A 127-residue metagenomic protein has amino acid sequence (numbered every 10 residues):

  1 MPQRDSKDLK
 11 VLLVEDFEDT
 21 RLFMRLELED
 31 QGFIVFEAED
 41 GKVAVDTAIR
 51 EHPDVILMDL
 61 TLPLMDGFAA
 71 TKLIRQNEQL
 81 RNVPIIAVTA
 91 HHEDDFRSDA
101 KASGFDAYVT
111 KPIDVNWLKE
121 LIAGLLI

Functional and structural regions predicted by a protein language model:
E15: Conserved acidic carboxylate
L22-D30: Charged docking surfaces used in two-component/phosphorelay signaling
G32-E39, T47: Short hydrophobic/Thr-rich beta-strand motif most characteristic of the beta2 strand and flanking loop of CheY-like
E51-L57, L62: Active-site beta3 strand of CheY-like receiver
P63, R81, E93, P112: The feature encodes the CheY-like receiver
I113-I122: C-terminal output helix
